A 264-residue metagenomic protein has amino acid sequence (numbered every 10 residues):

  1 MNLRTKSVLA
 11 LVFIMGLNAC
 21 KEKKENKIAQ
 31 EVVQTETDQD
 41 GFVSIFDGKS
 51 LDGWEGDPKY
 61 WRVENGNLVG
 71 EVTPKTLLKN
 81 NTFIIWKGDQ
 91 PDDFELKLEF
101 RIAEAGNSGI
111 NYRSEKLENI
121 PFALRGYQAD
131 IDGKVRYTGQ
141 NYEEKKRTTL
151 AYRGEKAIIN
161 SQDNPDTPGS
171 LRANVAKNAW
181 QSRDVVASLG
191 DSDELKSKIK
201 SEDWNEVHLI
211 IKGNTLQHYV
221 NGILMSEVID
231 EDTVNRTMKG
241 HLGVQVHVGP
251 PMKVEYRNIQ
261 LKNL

Functional and structural regions predicted by a protein language model:
M1-V32: Bacterial Sec-dependent N-terminal signal peptides
C20-L264: Carbohydrate-interacting regions of secretory-pathway proteins
